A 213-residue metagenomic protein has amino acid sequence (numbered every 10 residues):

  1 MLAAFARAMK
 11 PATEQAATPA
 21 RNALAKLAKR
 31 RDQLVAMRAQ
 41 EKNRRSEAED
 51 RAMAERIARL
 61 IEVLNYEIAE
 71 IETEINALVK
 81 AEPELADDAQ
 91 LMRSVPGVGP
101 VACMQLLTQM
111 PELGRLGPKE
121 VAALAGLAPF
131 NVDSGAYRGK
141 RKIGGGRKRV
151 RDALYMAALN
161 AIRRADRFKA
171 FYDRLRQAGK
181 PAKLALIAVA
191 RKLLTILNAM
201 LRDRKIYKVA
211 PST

Functional and structural regions predicted by a protein language model:
M1, K26, R56-R59, V63 (+6 more regions): Amphipathic alpha-helical interaction segments
M1-R7, A157, L193, M200: Stable alpha-helical structural segments in soluble proteins, enriched in small hydrophobic residues
M1-S94: Long, charge-rich intrinsically disordered scaffolds of nucleic-acid metabolism proteins
E14-A25, E49-A52, R138-K142, A170-I187: Short, solvent-exposed helix-loop connector elements
E84-P100, G146, A182: Secondary-structure capping and boundary motifs in well-ordered enzyme cores
P100, Q105-A178, A182, V209-P211: Phosphate-backbone recognition surface of nucleic-acid-processing proteins
Q177-T213: Basic, amphipathic alpha-helical segments enriched in Lys/Arg and hydrophobic/aromatic residues
